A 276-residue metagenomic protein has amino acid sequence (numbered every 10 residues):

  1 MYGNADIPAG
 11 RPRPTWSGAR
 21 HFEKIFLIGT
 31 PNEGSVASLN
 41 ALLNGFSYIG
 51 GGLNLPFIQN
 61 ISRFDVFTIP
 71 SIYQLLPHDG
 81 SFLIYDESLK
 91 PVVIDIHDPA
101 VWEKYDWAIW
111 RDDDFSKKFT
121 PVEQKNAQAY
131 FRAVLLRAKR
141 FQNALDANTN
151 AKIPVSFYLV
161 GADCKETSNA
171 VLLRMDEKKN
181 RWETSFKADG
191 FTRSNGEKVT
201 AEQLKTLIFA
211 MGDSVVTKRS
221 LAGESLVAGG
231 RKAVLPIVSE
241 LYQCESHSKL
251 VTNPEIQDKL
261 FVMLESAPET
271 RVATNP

Functional and structural regions predicted by a protein language model:
D6-R11, T15-P276: Helical cap/lid subdomain of alpha/beta-hydrolase-fold lipid enzymes that gates access to the catalytic pocket
